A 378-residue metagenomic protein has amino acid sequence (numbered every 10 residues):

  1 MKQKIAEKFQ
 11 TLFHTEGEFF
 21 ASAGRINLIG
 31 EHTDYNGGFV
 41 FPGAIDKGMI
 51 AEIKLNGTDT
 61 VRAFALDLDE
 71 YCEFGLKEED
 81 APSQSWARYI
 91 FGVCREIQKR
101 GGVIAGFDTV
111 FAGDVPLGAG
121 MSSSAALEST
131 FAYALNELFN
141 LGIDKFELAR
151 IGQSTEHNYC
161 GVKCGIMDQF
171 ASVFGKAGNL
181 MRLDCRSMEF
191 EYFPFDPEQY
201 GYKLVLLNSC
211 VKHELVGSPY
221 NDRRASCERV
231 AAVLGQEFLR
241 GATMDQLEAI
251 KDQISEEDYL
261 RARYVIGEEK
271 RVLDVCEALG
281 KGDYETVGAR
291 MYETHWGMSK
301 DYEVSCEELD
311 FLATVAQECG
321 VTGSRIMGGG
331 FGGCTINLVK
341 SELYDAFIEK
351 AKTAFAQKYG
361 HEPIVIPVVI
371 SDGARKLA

Functional and structural regions predicted by a protein language model:
M1-F20, I26-F39, E73-L76, S83-D196 (+3 more regions): Gly/Ser-rich oxyanion-binding loop with an adjacent helix/lid that shapes the negatively charged ligand pocket
M1-R25, I50-S83, R182-G323, L338-A378: C-terminal nucleotide
G37-A44, R223-R224: Short Gly/aromatic-enriched secondary-structure transition segments
P42-A44, E52-L55, G101: Short, charge-rich binding segments
I45, C94, E228-A231: Short, amphipathic alpha-helical segments that act as regulatory/interfacial helices in nucleotide-processing proteins
T109-F111, L207-S209, T335: A structural signal for short, well-ordered beta-strand segments
A125-A126, C334-L338: FabD-like malonyl-/acyl-CoA
